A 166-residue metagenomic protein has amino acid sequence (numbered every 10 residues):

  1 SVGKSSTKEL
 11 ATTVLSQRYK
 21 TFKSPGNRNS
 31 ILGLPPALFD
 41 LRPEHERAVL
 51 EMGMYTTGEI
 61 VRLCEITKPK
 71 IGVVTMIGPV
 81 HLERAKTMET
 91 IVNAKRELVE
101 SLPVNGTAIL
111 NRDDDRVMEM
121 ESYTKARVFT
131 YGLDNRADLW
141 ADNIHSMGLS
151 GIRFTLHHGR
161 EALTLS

Functional and structural regions predicted by a protein language model:
S1-R112, M118-T124, H158: Phosphate-binding loop of NTP-binding sites
E89, R96, S122, A126-S166: Adenine nucleotide phosphate-binding catalytic loops in nucleotide-utilizing enzymes
D113-D114, D138: Acidic side chains
